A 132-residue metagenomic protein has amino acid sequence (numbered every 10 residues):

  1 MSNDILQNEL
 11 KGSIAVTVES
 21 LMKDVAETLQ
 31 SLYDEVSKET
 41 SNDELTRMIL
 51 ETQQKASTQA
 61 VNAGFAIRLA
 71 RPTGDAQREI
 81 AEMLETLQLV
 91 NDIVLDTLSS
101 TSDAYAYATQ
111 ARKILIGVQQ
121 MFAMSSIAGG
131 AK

Functional and structural regions predicted by a protein language model:
M1-K132: Sequence/structural signature of long amphipathic alpha-helices that form protein-protein interaction faces
